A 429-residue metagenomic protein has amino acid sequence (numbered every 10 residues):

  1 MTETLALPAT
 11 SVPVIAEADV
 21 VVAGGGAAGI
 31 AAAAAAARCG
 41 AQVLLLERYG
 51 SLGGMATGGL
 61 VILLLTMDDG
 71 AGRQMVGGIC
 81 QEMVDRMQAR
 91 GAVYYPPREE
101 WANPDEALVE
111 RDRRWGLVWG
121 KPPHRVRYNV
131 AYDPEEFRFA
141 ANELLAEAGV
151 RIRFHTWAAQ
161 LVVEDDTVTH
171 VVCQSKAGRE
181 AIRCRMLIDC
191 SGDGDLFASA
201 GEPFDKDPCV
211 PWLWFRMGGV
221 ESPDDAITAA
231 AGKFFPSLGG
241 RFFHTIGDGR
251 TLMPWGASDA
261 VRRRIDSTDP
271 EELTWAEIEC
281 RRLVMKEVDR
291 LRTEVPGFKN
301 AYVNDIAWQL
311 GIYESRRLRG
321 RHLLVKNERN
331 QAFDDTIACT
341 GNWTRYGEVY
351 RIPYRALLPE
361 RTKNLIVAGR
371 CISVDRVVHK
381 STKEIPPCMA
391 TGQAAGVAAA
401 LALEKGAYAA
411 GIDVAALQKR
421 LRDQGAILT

Functional and structural regions predicted by a protein language model:
M1-V20, C39: Extreme N-terminal leader/targeting segments of oxidoreductases
A16-A18, A177-M186: Core beta-strand elements of the Rossmann-like FAD/NAD(P) dinucleotide-binding domain in flavoenzyme oxidoreductases
V20-L44: N-terminal Rossmann-like FAD-binding beta1-loop-alpha1 element of flavoenzymes
A23, I182-G192: Short hydrophobic core segments
A35, A41-Q42, R48-Q160, F215: Conserved N-terminal/central alpha/beta ligand/cofactor-binding core
W101-A131, E135-F139, E143, E147 (+2 more regions): Mobile, glycine/GP-rich and aromatic-enriched active-site lid/loop segments adjacent to catalytic centers
V162-A181: Conserved beta-strand-loop-beta-strand element in the redox core of flavoprotein oxidoreductases
D189-E202: Flavin (primarily FAD) binding-site architecture
